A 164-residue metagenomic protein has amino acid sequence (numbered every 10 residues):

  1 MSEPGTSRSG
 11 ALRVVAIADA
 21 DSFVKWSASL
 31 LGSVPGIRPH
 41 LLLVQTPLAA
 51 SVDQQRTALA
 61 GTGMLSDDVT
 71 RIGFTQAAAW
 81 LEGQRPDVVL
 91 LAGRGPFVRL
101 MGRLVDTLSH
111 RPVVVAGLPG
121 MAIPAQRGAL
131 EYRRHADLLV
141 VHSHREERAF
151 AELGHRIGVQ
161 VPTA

Functional and structural regions predicted by a protein language model:
M1-P47: N-terminal subdomain of nucleotide-sugar transferases
I17-W26, L30, T46-T163: Active-site and donor-binding regions of nucleotide-sugar-utilizing enzymes
